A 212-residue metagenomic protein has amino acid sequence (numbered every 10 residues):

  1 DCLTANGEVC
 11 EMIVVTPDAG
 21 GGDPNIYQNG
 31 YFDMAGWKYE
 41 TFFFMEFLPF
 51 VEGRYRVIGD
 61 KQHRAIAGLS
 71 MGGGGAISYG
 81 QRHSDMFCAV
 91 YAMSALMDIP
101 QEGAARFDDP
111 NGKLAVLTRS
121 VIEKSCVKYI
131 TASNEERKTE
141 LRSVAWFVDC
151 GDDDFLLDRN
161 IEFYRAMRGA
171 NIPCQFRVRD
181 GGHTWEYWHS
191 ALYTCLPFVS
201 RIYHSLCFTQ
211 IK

Functional and structural regions predicted by a protein language model:
D1-K212: Non-catalytic cap/lid and distal C-terminal segments of serine-dependent acyl enzymes
